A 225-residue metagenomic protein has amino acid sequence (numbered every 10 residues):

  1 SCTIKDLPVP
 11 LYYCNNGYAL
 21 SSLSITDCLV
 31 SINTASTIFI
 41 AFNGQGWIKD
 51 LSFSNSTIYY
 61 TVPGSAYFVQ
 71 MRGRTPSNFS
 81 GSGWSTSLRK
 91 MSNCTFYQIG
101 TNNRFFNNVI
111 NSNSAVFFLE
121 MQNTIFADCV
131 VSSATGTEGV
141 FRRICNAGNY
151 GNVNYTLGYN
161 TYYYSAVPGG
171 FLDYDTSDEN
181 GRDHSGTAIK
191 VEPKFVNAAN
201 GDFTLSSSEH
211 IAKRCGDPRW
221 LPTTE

Functional and structural regions predicted by a protein language model:
S1-G201, T224: Extracellular beta-rich repeat passengers
D178, A198-E225: Surface beta-loop-beta hairpin patches that serve as ligand-binding interfaces in beta-rich domains
